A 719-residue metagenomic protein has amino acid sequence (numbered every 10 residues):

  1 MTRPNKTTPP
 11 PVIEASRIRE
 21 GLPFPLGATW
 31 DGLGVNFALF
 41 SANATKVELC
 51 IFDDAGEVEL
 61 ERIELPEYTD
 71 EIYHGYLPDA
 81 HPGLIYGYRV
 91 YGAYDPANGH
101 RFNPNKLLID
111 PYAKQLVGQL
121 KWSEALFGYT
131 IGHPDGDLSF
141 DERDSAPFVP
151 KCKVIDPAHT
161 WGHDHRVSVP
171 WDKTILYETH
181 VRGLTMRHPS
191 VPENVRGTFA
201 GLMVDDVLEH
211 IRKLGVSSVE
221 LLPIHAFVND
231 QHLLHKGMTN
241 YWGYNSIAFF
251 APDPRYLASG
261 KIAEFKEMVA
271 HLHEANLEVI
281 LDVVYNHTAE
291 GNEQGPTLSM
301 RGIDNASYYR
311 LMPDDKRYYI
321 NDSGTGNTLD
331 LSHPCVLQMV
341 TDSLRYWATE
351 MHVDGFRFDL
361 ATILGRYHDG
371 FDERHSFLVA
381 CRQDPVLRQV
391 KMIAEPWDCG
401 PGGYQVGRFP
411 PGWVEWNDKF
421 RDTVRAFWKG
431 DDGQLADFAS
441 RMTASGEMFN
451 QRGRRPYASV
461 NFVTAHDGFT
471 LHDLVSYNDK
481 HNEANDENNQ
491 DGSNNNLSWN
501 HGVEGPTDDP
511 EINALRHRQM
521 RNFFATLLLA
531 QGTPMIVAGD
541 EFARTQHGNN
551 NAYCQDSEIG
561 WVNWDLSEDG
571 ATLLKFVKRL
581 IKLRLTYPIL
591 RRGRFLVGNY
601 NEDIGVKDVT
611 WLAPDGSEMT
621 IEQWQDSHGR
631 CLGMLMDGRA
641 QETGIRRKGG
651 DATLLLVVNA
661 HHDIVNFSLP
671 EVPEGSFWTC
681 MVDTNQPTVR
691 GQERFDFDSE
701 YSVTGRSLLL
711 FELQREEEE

Functional and structural regions predicted by a protein language model:
M1-Y177, R182, F199, T507 (+4 more regions): Carbohydrate-interacting/catalytic domains
N36-A38, T174-I175, S217-E220, N276-E278 (+6 more regions): Beta-sheet entry/capping signal
L39, Y88, T179, L221 (+10 more regions): Conserved, mostly hydrophobic/aromatic
S41, E67-T69, D79-H81, G92 (+17 more regions): Short, flexible loop/turn elements at secondary-structure junctions
L84, G92-Y94, G183-L184, H188 (+17 more regions): A generic secondary-structure signal for well-formed alpha-helical elements
V90-T160, Q231-T239, N245, A275 (+3 more regions): Core domains of carbohydrate- and sulfate-ester-processing enzymes
S145, H180-V353, L360-V386, G403 (+1 more regions): Substrate-binding/active-site clefts of carbohydrate-active enzymes
Y367, E373-A538, F542-A543, H547 (+8 more regions): Conserved alpha/beta catalytic core and glycan-binding cleft of carbohydrate-active enzymes
